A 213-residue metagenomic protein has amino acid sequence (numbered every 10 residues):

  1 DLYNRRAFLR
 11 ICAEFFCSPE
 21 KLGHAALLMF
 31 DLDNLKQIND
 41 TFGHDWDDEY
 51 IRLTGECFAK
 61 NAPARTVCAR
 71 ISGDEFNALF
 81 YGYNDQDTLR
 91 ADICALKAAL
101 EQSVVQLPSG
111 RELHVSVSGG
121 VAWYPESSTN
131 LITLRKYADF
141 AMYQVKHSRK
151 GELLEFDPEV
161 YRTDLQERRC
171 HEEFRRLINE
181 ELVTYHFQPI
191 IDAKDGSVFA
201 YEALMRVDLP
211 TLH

Functional and structural regions predicted by a protein language model:
D1-A26, D33-K60, A69-A78, Q86-C94 (+2 more regions): Conserved long alpha-helical elements within nucleotide-processing catalytic cores of c-di-GMP signaling and class III
I11, Q166-H213: Active-site core of bacterial EAL-family cyclic-dinucleotide phosphodiesterase domains
H24, I132-T133, G151, F199-E202: Short beta-strand edge/capping elements of PAS-family sensory modules
A26-D31, C68, Y185-H186, E202: Active-site-flanking beta-strand signature of metal-NTP-handling nucleotidyl enzymes and homologous cyclase-like
K60-R65, L96-R111, Q144: Short catalytic/binding micro-motifs of nucleotide second-messenger systems
C68, A95, R111, S118-E126 (+4 more regions): Cyclic nucleotide signaling catalytic output domains
L79-L89, L107-E112, S116-L134, E159-R162 (+2 more regions): Catalytic strand-loop-helix junctions within cyclic-nucleotide turnover domains
